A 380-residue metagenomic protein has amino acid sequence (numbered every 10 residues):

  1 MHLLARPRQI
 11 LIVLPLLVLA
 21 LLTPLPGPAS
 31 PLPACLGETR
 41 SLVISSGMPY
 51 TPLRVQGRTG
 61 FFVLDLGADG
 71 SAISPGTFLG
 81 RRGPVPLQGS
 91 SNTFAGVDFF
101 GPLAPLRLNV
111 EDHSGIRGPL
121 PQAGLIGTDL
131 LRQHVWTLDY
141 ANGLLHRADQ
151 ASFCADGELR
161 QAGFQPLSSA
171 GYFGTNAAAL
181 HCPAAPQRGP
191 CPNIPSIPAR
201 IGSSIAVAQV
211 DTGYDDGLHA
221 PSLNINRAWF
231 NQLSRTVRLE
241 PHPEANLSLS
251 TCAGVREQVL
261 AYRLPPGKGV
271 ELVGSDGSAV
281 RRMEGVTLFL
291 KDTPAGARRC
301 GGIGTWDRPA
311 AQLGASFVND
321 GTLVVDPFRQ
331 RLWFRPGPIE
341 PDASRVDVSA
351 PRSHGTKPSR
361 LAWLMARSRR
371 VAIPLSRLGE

Functional and structural regions predicted by a protein language model:
H2-L14: Bacterial N-terminal signal peptides that target proteins for export
I12-T23: Bacterial N-terminal signal peptides
G27-E380: Pepsin/retropepsin-fold aspartyl endopeptidases
